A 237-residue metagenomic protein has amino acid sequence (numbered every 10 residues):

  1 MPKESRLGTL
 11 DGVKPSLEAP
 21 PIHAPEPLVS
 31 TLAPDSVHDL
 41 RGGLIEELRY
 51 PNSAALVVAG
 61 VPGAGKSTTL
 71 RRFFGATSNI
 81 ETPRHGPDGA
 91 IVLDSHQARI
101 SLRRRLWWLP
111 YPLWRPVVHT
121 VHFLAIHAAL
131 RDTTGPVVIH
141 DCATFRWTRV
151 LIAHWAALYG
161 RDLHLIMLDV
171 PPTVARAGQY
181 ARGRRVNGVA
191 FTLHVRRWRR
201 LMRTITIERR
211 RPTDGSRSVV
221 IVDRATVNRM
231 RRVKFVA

Functional and structural regions predicted by a protein language model:
M1-S30, G42-E46, T204-A237: NTP-dependent small-molecule kinase module
I45-S53, A129-D132: Phosphate-binding P-loop
S53-V57, G135-V138: Residue-level preference for the first positions of well-ordered beta-strands
A55-A59, A64, A76-E81, P87 (+1 more regions): Conserved GTP-binding G-domain of TRAFAC-class P-loop NTPases and closely related GTPase folds
T68, F73-T133, V174-R176: Conserved substrate/cofactor phosphate-moiety recognition/catalytic segment in nucleotide-dependent phosphotransferases
Q97-R99, A143-T144, D169-V174, T226-V227: Conserved nucleotide-binding/hydrolysis micro-motifs of P-loop NTPases
L113-L163: Glycine-rich phosphate-binding loop used to anchor ATP phosphates in small-molecule kinases, encompassing both
Y159-G178: Conserved phosphate-donor/acceptor-positioning beta-strand/loop module used by diverse small-molecule
